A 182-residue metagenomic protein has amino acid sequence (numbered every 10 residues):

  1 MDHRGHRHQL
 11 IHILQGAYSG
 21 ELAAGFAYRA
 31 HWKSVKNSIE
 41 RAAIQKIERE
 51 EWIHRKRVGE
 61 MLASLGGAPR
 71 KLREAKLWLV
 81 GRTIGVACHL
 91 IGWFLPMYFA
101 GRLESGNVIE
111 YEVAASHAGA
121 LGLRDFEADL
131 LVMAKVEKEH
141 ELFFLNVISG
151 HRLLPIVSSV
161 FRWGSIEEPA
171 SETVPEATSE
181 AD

Functional and structural regions predicted by a protein language model:
M1-D182: Non-heme di-metal
